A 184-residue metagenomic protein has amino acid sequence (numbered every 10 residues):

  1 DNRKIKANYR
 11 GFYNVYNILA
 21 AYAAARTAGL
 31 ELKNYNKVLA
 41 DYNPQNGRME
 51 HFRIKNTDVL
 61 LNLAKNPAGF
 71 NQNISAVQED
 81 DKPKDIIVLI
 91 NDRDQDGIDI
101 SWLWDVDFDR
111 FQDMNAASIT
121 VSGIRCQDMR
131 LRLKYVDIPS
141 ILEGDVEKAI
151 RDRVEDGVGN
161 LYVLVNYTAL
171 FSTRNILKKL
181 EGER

Functional and structural regions predicted by a protein language model:
D1-F70: Adenine nucleotide phosphate-binding catalytic loops in nucleotide-utilizing enzymes
K4, Q95-G97, F171-I176: Short, surface-exposed beta-strand/loop "edge" segments at domain boundaries and coil↔beta transitions
N17, A21, I119, V163: Residue-level signal for inorganic ion chemistry
A28-E31, E79-P83, R153-N160: Glycine-rich phosphate-binding loop signature in dinucleotide/nucleotide-binding domains
K55-T57, R110-A116, D137, V154-N160: Short, surface-exposed connector motifs at secondary-structure boundaries
D58-V59, K84-V88, G159-V165: Generic beta-sheet signal
L63-L142, L180-E183: Active-site beta-alpha connecting loops in nucleotide-dependent enzymes
Q127-Y135, P139-R184: Generic C-terminus detector
